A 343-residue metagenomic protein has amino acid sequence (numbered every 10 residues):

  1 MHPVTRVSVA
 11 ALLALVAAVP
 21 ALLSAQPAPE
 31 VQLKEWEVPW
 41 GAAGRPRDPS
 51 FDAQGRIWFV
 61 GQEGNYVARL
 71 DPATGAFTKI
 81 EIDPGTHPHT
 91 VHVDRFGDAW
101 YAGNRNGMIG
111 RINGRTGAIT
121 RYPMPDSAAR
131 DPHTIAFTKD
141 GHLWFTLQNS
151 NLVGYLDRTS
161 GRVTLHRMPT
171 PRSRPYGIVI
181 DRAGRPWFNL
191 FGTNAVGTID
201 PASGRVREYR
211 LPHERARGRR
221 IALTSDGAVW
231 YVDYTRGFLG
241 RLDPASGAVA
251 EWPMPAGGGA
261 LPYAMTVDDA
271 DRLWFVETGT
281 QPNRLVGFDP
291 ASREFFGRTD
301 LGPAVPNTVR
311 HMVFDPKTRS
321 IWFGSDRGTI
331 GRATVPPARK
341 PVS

Functional and structural regions predicted by a protein language model:
S8-A21: Bacterial N-terminal signal peptides
Q26-A42: A short helix->beta-strand "capping" segment at the edge of beta-propeller domains
K34-P39, A76-E81, T120-M124, R162-R167 (+3 more regions): A short beta-strand motif characteristic of beta-propeller blades
G41-Q54, P84-F96, S127-D140, T170-A183 (+4 more regions): Beta-rich, blade/repeat-based domains predominating in secreted/periplasmic proteins but also intracellular
I57-E63, A99-R105, L143-N149, P186-G192 (+3 more regions): Conserved beta-strand positions in repeat-built beta-propeller and related beta-rich domains
Y66-A68, G107-R111, N151-Y155, N194-T198 (+3 more regions): A short loop-to-beta-strand structural motif that recurs across blades of beta-propeller domains
D71-G75, N113-G117, D157-G161, D200-G204 (+3 more regions): Short loop/turn segments that connect beta-strands within beta-propeller blades
P306-S343: Blade-level signature of beta-propeller repeat domains, shared across WD40, Kelch, NHL, RCC1 and BNR/Asp-box propellers
